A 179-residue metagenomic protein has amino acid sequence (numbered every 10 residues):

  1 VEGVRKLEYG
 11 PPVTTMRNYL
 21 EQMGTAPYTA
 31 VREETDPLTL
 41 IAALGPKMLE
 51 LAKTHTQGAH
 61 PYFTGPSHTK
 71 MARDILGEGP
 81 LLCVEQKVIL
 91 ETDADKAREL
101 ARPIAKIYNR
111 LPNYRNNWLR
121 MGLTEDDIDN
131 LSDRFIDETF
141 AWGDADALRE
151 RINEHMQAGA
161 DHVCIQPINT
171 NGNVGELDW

Functional and structural regions predicted by a protein language model:
V1-W179: Active-site-adjacent structural elements that line small-molecule/cofactor binding pockets in enzymes
